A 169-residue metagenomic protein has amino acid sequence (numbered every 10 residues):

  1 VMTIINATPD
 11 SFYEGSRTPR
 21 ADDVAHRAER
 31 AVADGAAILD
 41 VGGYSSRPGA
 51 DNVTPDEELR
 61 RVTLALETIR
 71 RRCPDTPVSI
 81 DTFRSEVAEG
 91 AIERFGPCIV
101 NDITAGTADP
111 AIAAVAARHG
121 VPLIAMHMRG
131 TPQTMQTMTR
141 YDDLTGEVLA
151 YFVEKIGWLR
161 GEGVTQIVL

Functional and structural regions predicted by a protein language model:
T3-H26, D51-N52, P77-S79, T134-E147: Active-site mouth loops of central-metabolism enzymes
I5, A31, G35, D81 (+2 more regions): Conserved, mostly hydrophobic/aromatic
I5-N6, V78-E86, I103-T107: Glycine-rich beta-to-alpha transition loops that act as phosphate-gripper elements at the mouths of alpha/beta enzyme
P9, S46-G49, V87-A88, E93-F95 (+1 more regions): Conserved anion-binding
S11-Y13, A37-L64: Glycine-rich, proline-tolerant flexible connector loops at the mouths of alpha/beta enzymes
F12-V32, E57-R61, A105-P110, T145-Y151: Glycine-rich anion/phosphate-binding loops
A33-A36, D75, G96-P97, V121 (+1 more regions): A structural motif
D51-I80, S85-E89, R118-M128, A150: Alpha-helix-loop-beta-strand connector modules within alpha/beta enzyme cores
